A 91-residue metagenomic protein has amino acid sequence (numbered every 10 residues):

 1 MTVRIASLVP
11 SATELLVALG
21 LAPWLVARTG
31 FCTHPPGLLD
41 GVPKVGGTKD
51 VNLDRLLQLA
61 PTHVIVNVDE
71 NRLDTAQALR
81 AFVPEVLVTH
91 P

Functional and structural regions predicted by a protein language model:
M1-P91: N-terminal ligand-binding lobe of clamshell/alpha-beta domains
